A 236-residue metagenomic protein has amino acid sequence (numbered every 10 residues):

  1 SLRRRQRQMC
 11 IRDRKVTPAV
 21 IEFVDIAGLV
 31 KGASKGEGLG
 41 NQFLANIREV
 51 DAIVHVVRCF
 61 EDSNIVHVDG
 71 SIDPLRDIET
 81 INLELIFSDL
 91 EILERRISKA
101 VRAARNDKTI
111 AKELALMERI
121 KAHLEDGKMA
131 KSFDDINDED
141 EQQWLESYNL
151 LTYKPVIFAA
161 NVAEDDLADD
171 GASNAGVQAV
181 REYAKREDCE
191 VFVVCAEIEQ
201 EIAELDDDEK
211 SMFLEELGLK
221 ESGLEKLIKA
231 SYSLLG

Functional and structural regions predicted by a protein language model:
S1-I11: Single conserved hydrophobic/aromatic residue that forms the stacking wall/gate of nucleotide- or nucleobase-binding
R4, V16-V20, I47-V50, T152-K154: Short loop/turn elements that form and flank the Walker-type P-loop nucleotide-binding site in RecA-like NTPase cores
I21-K35: Switch II (G3) loop of P-loop NTPases
E22, D51-R58, D77-S98, L124 (+3 more regions): Conserved beta-strand/loop subsegment of P-loop NTPase cores
A27-V30, R58-N64, S71-D73, I86 (+2 more regions): Conserved nucleotide-binding/hydrolysis micro-motifs of P-loop NTPases
G32-E37, I65-V68, A168-A172: Conserved ATPase-coupling elements of RecA-like P-loop NTPase cores
L39-F60: Inter-motif core of Ras-like GTPase G domains
V101-G236: C-terminal-of-GTPase-core extension/linker across diverse P-loop GTPases
